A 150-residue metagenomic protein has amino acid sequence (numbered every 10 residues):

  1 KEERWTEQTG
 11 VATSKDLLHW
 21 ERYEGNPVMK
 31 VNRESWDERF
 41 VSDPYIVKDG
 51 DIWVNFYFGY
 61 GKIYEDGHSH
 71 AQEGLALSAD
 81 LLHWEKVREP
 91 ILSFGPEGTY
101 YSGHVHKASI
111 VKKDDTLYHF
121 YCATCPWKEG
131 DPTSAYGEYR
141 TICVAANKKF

Functional and structural regions predicted by a protein language model:
K1-F150: Carbohydrate-active catalytic/glycan-binding domains of CAZyme proteins, especially the secreted or lumenal ectodomains
